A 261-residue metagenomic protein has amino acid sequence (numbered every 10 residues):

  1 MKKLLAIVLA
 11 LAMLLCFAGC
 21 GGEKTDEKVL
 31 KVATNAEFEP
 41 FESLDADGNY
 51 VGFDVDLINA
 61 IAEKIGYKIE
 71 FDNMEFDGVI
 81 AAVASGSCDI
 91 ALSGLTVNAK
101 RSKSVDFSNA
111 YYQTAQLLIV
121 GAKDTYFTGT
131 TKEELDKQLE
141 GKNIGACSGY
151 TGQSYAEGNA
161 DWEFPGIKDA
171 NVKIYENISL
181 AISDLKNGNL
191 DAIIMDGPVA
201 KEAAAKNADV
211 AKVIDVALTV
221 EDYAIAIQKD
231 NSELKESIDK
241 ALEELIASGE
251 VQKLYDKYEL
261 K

Functional and structural regions predicted by a protein language model:
M1-V29: Short, low-complexity disordered leader/linker segments with a strong preference for bacterial N-terminal type II
E23-K24, K68-F71, E133-E134, S148-V172 (+3 more regions): Ligand-binding clefts/hinges and TM-proximal coupling segments of bilobed small-molecule sensing domains
K24-L95, I174: Extracytoplasmic small-molecule ligand-binding "clamshell" domains of the periplasmic binding protein/Venus flytrap
A36, Q113-V120, G197-E243, K261: Periplasmic-binding protein-like
Y50-A60, Q113, L117-E176, G197-V199: Bilobed "Venus flytrap"/periplasmic-binding protein-like clamshell domains and structurally analogous long
V55-K64, K123-E133, Q138-N143, S148-T151 (+1 more regions): Extended ligand-binding regions for polar small-molecule ligands
E63, K68-Q138, A211-K212, V216-A217: Acidic, polar ligand-binding/catalytic clefts
G78, L95-S104, Y155-G158, D184-V220: A ligand-binding cleft/hinge motif common to bilobed small-molecule-binding domains
